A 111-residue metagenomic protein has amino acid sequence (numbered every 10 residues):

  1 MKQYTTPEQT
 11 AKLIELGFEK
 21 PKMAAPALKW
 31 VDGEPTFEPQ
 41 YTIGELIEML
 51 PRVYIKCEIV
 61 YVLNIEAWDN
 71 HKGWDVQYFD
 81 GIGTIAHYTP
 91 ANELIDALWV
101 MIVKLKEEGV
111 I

Functional and structural regions predicted by a protein language model:
M1-P21: GGW-centered surface loops in extracellular recognition modules
A11, E19-N92, E107: N-terminal segment of the canonical double-stranded RNA-binding domain
E93-K104: A short, charged, amphipathic alpha-helix used as a generic interaction element across diverse proteins
V103-I111: Short arginine-rich
